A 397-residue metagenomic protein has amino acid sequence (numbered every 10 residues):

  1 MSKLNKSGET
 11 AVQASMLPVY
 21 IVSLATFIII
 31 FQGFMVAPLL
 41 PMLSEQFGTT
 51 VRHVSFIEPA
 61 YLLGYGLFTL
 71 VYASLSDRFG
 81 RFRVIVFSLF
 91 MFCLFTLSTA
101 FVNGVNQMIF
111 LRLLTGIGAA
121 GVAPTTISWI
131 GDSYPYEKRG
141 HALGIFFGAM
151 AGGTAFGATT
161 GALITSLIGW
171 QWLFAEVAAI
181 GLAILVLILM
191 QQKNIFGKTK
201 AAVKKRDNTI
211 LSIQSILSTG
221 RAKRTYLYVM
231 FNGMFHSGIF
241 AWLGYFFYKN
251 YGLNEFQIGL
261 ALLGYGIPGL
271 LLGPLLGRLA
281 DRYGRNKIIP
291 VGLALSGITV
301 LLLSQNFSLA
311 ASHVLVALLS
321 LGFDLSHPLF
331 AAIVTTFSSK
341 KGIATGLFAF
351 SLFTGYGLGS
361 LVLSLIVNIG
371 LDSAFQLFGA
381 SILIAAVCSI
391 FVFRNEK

Functional and structural regions predicted by a protein language model:
K3-V12, I195-T225: Juxtamembrane intracellular "pre-TM" segments in multi-pass secondary transporters
G48, G80, F101-Q107, G252 (+2 more regions): Helix-breaking motifs and short loop linkers at transmembrane-helix boundaries and internal kinks in secondary membrane
L67-N103: Conserved MFS/SLC helix-loop-helix module at the cytosolic interface between two early adjacent transmembrane helices
M91, F95-S98, N106-L114, A310-L318: Paired small-residue
Q107, Y136, I145-Q192: Helix-loop-helix hairpin linking two adjacent transmembrane segments in secondary transporters
L111-G152: Cytoplasmic helix-loop-helix junction between adjacent transmembrane helices in 12-TM secondary transporters
N286-F330: C-terminal transmembrane helical hairpin of 12-TM major facilitator-type secondary transporters
S338-L371, F378: A late C-terminal transmembrane helix in Major Facilitator Superfamily
